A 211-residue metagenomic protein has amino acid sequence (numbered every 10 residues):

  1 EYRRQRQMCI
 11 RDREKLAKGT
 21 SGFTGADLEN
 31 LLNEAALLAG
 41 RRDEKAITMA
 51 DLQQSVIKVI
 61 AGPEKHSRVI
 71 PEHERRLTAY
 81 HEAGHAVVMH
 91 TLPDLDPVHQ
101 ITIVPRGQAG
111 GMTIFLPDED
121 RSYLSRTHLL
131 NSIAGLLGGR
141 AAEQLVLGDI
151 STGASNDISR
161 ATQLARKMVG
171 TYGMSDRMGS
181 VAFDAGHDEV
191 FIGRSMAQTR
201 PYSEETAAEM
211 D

Functional and structural regions predicted by a protein language model:
E1-I10: Single conserved hydrophobic/aromatic residue that forms the stacking wall/gate of nucleotide- or nucleobase-binding
Q7, V59-P63, R140, Q144: A short secondary-structure junction motif
R11-G22, E34, H66-H73: Short conserved motifs of the RecA-like P-loop NTPase core
R13, G25, T48-M49, R126 (+1 more regions): Structural motif detector for alpha-helix initiation sites
T20-A50, I57-K65, A86-V98, M168-S175: AAA+ ATPase "lid" subdomain C-terminal helix
Q53-K58, G107-A109: Short, conserved phosphate-binding/catalytic loop or strand-edge motifs used in phosphoryl-/nucleotidyl-transfer
R76-A79, A86-D211: Soluble catalytic regions of large protease machineries
